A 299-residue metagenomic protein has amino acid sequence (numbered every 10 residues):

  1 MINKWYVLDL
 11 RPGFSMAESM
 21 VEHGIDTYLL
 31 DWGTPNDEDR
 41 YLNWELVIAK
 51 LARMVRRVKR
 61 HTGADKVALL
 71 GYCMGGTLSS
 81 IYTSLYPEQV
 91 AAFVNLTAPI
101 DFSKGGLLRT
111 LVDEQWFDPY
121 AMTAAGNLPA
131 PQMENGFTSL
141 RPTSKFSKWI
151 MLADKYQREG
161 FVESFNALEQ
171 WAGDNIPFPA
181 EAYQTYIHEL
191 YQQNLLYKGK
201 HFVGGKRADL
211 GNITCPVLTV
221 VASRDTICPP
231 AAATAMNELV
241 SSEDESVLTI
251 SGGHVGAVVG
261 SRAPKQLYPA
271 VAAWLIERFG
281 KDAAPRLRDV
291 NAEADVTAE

Functional and structural regions predicted by a protein language model:
M1-N36: Short, surface-exposed "cap/lid" segments of acyl-processing enzymes
D39-H61: Alpha/beta-hydrolase active-site loop
R60, A64, L70, L78-E181: Alpha/beta-hydrolase-fold enzymes
L190-D209: Active-site nucleophile elbow and catalytic-triad environment of alpha/beta-hydrolase enzymes
I213, T219-V221, D225: Short beta-strand/loop motif that positions the catalytic acidic residue of the alpha/beta-hydrolase fold
T226-A232: Conserved alpha/beta-hydrolase "acid-adjacent" motif
I227, V247, S251-Q266: Catalytic histidine-centered segment of alpha/beta-hydrolase-like enzymes
A233, E238-V255: Catalytic histidine neighborhood in serine/cysteine hydrolases with alpha/beta-hydrolase-type architecture
